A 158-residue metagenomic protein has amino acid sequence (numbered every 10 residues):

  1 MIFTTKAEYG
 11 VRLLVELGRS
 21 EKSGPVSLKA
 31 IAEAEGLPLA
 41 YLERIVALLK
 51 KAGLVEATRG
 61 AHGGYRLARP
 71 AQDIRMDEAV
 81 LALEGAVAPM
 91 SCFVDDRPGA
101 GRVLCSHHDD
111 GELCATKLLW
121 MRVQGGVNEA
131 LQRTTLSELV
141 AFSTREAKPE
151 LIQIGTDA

Functional and structural regions predicted by a protein language model:
M1-L14: Short alpha-helical segments that sit at the start of domains
R12-S20, A82: Short amphipathic alpha-helical elements of helix-turn-helix/winged-helix folds
L28-G36: A short alpha-helical element within helix-turn-helix/winged-helix DNA-binding domains across DNA-binding proteins
L54-H62, R66-A68: Beta-hairpin "wing" of winged helix-turn-helix
A88, C92-A158: C-terminal regulatory/oligomerization modules of transcriptional regulators
